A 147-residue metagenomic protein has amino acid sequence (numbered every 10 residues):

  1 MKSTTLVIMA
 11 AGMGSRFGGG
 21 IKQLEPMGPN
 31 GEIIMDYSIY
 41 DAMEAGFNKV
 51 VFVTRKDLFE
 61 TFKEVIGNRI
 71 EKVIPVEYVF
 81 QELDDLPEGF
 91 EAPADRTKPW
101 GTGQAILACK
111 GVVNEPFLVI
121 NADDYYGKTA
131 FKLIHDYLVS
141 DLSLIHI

Functional and structural regions predicted by a protein language model:
K2-G67, V76: N-terminal glycine-rich phosphate-binding loop and ensuing alpha1 helix
M13, D123-D124: Active-site metal-binding loops of divalent metal-dependent hydrolases
I34-S38, G101-A108, L133: Well-ordered alpha-helical segments embedded in enzymatic catalytic cores
I70-E115: Short phosphate-binding loop-to-helix
E115-D123: Short beta-strand-to-loop acidic/aromatic patch adjacent to the donor-nucleotide binding site
D124-D136: Acidic donor-binding/catalytic loop of UDP-sugar-dependent glycosyltransferases, especially processive GT2
V139-S143: Conserved donor NDP-sugar-binding/catalytic core segment of glycosyltransferases
I145-I147: Conserved small/polar residues in nucleotide/adenosyl-binding loops
